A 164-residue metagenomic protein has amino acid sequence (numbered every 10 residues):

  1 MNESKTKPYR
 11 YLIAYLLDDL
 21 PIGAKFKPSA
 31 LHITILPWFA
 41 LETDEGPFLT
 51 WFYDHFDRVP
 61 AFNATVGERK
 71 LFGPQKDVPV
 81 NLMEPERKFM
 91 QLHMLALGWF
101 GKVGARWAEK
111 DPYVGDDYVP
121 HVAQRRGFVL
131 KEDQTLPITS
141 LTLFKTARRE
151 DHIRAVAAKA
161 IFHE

Functional and structural regions predicted by a protein language model:
M1-T65, L71, E86-S140, A157-E164: Basic, often amphipathic N-terminal segments
K70-K76: Flexible glycine/acidic-rich beta-alpha junction loops that bind and position SAM and/or redox cofactors in anaerobic
K76-E86: Short, low-order "capping/linker" segments at domain edges
P137-R149: Low-complexity, intrinsically disordered Gly/Pro/Thr-rich segments
E150-A157: Short, charged, surface-exposed secondary-structure boundary motifs
